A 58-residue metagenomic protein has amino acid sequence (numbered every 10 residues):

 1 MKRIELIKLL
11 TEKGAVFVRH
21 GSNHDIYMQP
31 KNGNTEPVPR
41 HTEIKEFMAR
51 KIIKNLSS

Functional and structural regions predicted by a protein language model:
M1-K2, S58: Absolute protein N-terminus
K2-K13: Amphipathic alpha-helical segments
E12-V16, P30-S58: C-terminal structural segments of small proteins and small subunits
R19-P30: Short alpha-helical DNA-recognition segment
